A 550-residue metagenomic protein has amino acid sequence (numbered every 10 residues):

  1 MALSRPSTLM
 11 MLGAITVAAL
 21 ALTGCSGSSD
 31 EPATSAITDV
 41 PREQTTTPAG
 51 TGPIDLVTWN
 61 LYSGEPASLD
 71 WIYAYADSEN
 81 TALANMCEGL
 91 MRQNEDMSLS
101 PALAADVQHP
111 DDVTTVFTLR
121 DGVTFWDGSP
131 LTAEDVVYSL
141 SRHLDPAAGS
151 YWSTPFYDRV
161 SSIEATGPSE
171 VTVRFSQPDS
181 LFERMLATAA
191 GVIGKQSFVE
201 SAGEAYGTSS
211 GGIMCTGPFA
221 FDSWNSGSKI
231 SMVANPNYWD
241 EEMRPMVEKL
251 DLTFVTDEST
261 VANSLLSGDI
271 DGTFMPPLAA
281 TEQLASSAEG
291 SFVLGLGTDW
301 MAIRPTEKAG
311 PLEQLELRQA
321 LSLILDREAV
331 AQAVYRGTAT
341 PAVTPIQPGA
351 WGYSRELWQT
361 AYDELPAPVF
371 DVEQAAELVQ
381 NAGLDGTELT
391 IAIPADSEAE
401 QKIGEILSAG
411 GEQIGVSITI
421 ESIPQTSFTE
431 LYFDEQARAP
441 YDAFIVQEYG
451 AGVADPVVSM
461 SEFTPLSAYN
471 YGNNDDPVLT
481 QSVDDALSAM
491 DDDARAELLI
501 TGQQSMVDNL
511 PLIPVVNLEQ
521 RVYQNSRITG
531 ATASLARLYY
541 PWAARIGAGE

Functional and structural regions predicted by a protein language model:
N60-P110, S141, M214-C215: N-terminal lobe/hinge region of extracytoplasmic solute-binding protein
A105-G149, T166, T172, P311-E313: Aromatic- and charge-enriched surface segment that lines or borders ligand/interaction sites
Q108, D112, V116-T118, P155-V199 (+1 more regions): Surface-exposed binding/hinge segments that line and control ligand-binding clefts or catalytic entry sites
S176, V233-N237, G297-A320, I324 (+2 more regions): A bilobed periplasmic-binding-protein/Venus flytrap-type ligand-binding module shared by bacterial periplasmic
T188-E242, K249: Gly/Pro-rich hinge or "lid" segments in bacterial periplasmic/extracellular proteins
N225, K229, A234, L325-S354 (+2 more regions): Detector for C-terminal structural segments
N237-Q283, S417: Ligand-site clamp/hinge motif
L315-A409: Append "and occasionally in soluble cytosolic enzymes with long acidic Gly/Pro-rich linkers
